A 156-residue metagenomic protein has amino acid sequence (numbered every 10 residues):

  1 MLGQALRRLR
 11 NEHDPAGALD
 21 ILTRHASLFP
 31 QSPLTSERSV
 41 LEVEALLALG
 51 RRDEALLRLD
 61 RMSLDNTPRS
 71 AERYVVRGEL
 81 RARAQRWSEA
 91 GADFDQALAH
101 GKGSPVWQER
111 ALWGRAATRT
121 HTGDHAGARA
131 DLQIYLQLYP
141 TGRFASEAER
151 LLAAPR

Functional and structural regions predicted by a protein language model:
M1-L28: Alpha-helical segment of the N-proximal tetratricopeptide repeat
G3-Q4, L41, V76, G114 (+1 more regions): "A position-specific structural signal for the A-helix of alpha-solenoid helical repeats
E12-H13, G50, Q85, G123: Residue-level detector of the short coil/turn that links helix A to helix B within each tetratricopeptide repeat
A26-T35, S63-E72, L98-W107, Y135-E147: Short solvent-exposed coil/turn linkers within tandem alpha-helical repeat scaffolds
